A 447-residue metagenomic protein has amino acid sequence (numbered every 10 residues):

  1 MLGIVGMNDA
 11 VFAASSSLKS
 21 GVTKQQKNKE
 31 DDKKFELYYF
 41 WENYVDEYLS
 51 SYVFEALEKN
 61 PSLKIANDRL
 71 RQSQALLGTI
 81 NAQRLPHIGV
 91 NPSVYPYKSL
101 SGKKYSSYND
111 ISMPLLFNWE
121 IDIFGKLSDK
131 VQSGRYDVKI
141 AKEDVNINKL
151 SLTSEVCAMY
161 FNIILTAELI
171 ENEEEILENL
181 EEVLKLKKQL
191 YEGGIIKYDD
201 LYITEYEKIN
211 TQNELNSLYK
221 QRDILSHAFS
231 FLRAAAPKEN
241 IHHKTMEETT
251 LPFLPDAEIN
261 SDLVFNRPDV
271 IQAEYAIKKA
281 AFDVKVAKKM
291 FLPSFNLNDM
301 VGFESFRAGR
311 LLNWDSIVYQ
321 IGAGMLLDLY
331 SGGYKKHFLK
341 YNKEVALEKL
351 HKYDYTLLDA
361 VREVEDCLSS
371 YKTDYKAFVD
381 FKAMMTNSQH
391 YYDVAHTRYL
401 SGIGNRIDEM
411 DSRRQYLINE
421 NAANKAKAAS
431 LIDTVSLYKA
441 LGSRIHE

Functional and structural regions predicted by a protein language model:
L2-A10: C-terminal segment of classical bacterial N-terminal signal peptides
A10-L76, K197, E248-K278, D328-L329 (+2 more regions): Bacterial Sec-pathway N-terminal export signals of envelope proteins
Y52, I111-F117, I259, Y319-M325: Hydrophobic, lipid-facing positions within transmembrane beta-strands of outer-membrane proteins
K64, R84-S107, N118-I147, I271 (+3 more regions): Small/polar (Gly/Ser/Thr/Ala-rich) solvent-exposed segments that form structured loops/beta-strands/short helices used
I65-I80, N148, L152-E174, N179-L184 (+8 more regions): Amphipathic alpha-helical coiled-coil segments
E178, K197, L201, N216-V264 (+2 more regions): Short, solvent-exposed, mixed-charge loop/turn linkers that connect secondary-structure elements
L218, P268, K349, A426: Metallo-beta-lactamase
